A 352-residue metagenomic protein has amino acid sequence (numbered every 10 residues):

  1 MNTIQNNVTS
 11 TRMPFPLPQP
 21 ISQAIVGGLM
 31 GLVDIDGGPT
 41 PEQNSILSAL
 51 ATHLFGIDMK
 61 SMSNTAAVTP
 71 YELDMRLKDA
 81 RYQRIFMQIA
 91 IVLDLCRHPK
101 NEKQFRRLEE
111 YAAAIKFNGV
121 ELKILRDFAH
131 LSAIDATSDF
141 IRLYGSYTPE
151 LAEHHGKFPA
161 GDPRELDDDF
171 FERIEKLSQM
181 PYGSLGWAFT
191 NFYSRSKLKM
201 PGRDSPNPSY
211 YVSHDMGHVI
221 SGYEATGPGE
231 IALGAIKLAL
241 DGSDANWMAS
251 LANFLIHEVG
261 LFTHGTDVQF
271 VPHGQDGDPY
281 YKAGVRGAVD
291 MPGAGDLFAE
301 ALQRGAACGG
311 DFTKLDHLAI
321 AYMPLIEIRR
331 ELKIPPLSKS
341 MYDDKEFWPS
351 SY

Functional and structural regions predicted by a protein language model:
M1-R173, V268-D276: Small-residue-enriched hydrophobic alpha-helices in membranes
L32-V33, L54, A80, L93 (+6 more regions): Short, flexible helical or helix-coil boundary motifs
S45, A51, S63, I89 (+14 more regions): Generic alpha-helix signal with a bias toward terminal, lower-confidence helices and secondary-structure junctions
L54, E72-R76, Y111-G119, A133-F140 (+9 more regions): Short alpha-helical interface elements
K60, K78, K100-K103, K116 (+10 more regions): Context-gated lysine
Y71, Y82, Y111, Y144-Y147 (+8 more regions): Sequence-level detector for tyrosine residue identity
H155-I320: Core of folded catalytic or high-affinity ligand/protein-binding domains in predominantly eukaryotic proteins
E300-Y352: A eukaryote-biased signal for long
